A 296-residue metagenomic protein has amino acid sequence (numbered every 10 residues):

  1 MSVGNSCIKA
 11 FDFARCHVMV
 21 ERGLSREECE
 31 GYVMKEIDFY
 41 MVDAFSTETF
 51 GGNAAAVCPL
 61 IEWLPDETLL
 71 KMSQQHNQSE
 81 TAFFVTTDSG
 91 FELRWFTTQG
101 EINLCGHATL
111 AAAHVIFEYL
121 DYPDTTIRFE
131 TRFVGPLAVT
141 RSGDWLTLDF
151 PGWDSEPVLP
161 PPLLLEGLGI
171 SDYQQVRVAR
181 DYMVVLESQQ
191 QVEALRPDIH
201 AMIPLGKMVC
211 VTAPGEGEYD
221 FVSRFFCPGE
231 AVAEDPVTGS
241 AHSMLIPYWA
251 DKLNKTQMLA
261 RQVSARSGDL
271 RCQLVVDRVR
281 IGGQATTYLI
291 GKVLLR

Functional and structural regions predicted by a protein language model:
S2-K9: Extreme N-terminal basic, low-complexity initiation segments that serve as generic localization/processing leaders
F11-F13, Y32: Aromatic (phenylalanine/tyrosine) cluster motif
R26-E36: Short, low-complexity, intrinsically disordered N-terminal peptides in bacterial proteins
M34-C105, L110-R296: Active-site proximal loop and beta-alpha junction motif in alpha/beta enzyme cores
